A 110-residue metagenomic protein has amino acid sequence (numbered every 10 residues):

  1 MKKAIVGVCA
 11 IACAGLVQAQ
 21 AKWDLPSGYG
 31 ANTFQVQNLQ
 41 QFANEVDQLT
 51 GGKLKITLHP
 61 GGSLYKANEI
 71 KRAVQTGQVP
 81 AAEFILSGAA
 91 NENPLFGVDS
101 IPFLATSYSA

Functional and structural regions predicted by a protein language model:
M1-A4: Positively charged n-region of N-terminal signal peptides that target proteins for export
V6-C13: Hydrophobic helical h-region of N-terminal Sec-dependent signal peptides in bacterial secretory/periplasmic proteins
A14-Q18: N-terminal signal peptide c-region/cleavage motif recognized by signal peptidases
K22-D24, Y29-A110: Short, glycine-/small- and polar/acidic-enriched structural segments that line small-molecule recognition paths
